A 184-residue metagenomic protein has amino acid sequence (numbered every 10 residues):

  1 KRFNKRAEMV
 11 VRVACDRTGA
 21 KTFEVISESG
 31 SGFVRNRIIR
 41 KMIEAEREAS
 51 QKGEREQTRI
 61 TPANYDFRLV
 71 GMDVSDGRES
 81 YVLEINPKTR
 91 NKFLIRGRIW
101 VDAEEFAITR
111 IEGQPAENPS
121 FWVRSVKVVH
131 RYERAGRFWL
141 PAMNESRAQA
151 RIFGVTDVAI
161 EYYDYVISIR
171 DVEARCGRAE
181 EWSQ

Functional and structural regions predicted by a protein language model:
K1-R96, A103-A107, A116-V126, E133-L140 (+1 more regions): Structured extracytoplasmic
